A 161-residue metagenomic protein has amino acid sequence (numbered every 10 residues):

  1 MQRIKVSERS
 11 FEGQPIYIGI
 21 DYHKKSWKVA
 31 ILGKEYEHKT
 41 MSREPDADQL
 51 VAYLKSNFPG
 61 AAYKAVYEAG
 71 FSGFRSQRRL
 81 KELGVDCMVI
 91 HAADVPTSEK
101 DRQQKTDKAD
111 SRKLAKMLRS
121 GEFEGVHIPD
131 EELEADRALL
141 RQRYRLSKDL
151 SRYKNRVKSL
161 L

Functional and structural regions predicted by a protein language model:
M1-L161: Phosphate- and other anionic-substrate recognition elements at nucleic-acid/protein interfaces
